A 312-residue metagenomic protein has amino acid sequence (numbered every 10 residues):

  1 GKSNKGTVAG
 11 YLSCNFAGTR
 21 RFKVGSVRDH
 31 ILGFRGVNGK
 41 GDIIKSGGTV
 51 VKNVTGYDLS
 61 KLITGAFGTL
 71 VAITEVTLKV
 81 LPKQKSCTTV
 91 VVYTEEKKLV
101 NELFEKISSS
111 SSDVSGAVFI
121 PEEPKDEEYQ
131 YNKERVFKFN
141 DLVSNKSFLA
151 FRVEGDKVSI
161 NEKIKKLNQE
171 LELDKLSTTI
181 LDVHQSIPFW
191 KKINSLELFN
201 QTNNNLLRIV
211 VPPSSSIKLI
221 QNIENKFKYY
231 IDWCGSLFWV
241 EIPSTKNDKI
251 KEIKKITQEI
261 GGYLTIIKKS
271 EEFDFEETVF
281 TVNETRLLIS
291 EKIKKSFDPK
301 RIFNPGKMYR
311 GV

Functional and structural regions predicted by a protein language model:
G1-F16, R20, H30, D42-I44: Anion-binding (especially nucleotide phosphate/pyrophosphate-binding) glycine-rich loop and adjoining beta-alpha core
S3, D174-V312: Conserved glycine-rich FAD pyrophosphate-binding loop
T7-V8, V143-S147, V282: A short, glycine/Asx- and small/polar-enriched loop/turn that sits immediately N-terminal to a beta-strand
S13, L32-N203: C-terminal substrate-binding/cap subdomain adjacent to the FAD-binding core in PCMH-type and related FAD-linked
F16, E96-K98, E123, K157-S159 (+3 more regions): Residues that cap or initiate secondary-structure elements
K23-S26: Short Gly/Pro-enriched turn/cap motifs at secondary-structure boundaries
